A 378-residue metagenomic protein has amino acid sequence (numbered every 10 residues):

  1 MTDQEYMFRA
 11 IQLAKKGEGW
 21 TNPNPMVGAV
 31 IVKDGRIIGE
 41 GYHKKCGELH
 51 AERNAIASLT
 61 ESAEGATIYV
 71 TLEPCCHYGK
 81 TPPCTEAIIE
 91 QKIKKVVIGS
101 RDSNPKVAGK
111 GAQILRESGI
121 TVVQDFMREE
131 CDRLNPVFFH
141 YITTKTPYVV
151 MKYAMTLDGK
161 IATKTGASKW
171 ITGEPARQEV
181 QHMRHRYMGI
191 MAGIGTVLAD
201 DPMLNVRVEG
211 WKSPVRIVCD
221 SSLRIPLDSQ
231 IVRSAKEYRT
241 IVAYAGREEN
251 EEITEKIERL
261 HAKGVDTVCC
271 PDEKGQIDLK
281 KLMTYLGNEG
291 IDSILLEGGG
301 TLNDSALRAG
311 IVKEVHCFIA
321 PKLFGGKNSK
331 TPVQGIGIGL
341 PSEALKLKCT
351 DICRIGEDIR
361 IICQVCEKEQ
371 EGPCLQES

Functional and structural regions predicted by a protein language model:
D3-F8, L13-G17, N22-N24, K80 (+2 more regions): Enzymes that bind and transform nitrogen-containing heteroaromatic metabolites
A10-A14, A29, D34-G41, E130-T143 (+2 more regions): A short, flexible N-terminal coil/short beta segment enriched in small residues
Q12, K16, H43, R53-A57 (+4 more regions): Charged/polar positions on well-ordered alpha helices
G19-T21, A112, F126-A154: Proteins enriched for Cys/Gly/acidic motifs involved in redox and nucleic-acid/cofactor modification
P25-V27, M127-E130, G298: Short, conserved alpha-helical segments within structured domains
M26-G35, Y153-A154, I361: Short beta-strand scaffold segments in enzyme catalytic cores
I31-E130, V215, G246-E251, L307: Zn2+-dependent cytidine deaminase-like catalytic core
